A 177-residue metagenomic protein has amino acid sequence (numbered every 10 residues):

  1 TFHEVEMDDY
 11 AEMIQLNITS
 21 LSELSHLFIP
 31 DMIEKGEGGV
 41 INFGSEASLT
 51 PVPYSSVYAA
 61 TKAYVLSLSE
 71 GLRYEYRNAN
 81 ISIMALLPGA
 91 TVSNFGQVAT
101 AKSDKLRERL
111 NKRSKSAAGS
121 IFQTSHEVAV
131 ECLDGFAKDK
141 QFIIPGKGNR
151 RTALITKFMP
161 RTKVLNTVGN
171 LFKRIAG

Functional and structural regions predicted by a protein language model:
T1-E4, D8-Q15: Active-site Tyr-X3-Lys motif and surrounding loop/helix of classical short-chain dehydrogenase/reductase
S25, T61: Active-site helix of classical SDR
L27-G36: A short helix-coil junction within the Rossmann-fold of NAD(P)-dependent oxidoreductases
I29, Y64, S69-R77, S82: Catalytic Tyr-X3-Lys helix of short-chain dehydrogenase/reductase
S45: Residue(s) in the substrate-gating loop at a strand-loop-helix junction that position the organic substrate next
V52-S56: Active-site loop immediately N-terminal to the catalytic Tyr-X3-Lys motif of short-chain dehydrogenase/reductase
Y74, N78-K147: SDR active-site lid
